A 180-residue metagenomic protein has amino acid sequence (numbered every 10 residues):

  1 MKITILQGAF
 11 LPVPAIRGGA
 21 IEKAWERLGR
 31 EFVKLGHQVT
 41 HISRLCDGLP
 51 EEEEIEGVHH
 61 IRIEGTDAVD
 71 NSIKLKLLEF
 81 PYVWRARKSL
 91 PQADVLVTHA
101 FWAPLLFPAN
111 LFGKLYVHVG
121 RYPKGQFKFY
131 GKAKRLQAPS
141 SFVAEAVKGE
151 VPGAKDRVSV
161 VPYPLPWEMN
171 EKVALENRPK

Functional and structural regions predicted by a protein language model:
M1-G18: Nucleotide-activated donor-dependent transferases that construct or modify glycoconjugates
K2, Q137, L165-K180: Conserved donor-binding/catalytic core segment of Leloir-type glycosyltransferases
A9-V13, E31-I73: N-terminal strand-loop element at the rim of the active site of nucleotide-sugar-dependent glycosyltransferases
G19-F32: Short amphipathic alpha-helix
E54, A68-V95: An amphipathic, basic-hydrophobic alpha-helix
L78-Y82, V97-A103, V119: Short His-centered aromatic/hydrophobic patch
R87-L90, A109-L111, L115-V117, G125-P139: A conserved, positively charged/aromatic
F142, P164: Carbohydrate-associated surface elements
